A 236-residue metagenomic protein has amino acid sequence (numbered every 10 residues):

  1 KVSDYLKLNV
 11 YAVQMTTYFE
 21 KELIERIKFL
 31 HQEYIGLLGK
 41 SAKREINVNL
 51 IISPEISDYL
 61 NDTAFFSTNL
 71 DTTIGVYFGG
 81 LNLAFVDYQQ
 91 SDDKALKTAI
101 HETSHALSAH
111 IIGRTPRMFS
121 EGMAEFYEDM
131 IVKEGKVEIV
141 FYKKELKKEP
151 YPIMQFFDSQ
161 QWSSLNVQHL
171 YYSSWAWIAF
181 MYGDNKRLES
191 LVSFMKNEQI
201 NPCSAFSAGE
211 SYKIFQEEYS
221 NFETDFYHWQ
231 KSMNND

Functional and structural regions predicted by a protein language model:
K1-I111, T115-P116, P202-E210: Juxtacatalytic substrate-recognition/specificity segment
T68-G80, K94, H110-D236: Acidic/His/Gly-enriched intrinsically disordered linker/tail segments that often contain short helix/coil "MoRF-like"
